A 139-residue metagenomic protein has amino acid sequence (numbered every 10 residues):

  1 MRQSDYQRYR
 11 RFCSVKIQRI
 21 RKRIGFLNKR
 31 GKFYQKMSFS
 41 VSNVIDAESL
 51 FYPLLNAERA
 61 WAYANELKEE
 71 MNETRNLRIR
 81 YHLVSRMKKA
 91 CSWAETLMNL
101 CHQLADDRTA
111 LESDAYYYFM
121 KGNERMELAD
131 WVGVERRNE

Functional and structural regions predicted by a protein language model:
M1-T96, L100, E139: N-terminal alpha-helical interaction modules that lie
A47, Y52-L54, A105, A110-S113: Residue signature of alpha-solenoid helical repeat architecture, marking inter-repeat boundaries and helix-start
L100, D107-E139: Long all-alpha helical scaffold domains
